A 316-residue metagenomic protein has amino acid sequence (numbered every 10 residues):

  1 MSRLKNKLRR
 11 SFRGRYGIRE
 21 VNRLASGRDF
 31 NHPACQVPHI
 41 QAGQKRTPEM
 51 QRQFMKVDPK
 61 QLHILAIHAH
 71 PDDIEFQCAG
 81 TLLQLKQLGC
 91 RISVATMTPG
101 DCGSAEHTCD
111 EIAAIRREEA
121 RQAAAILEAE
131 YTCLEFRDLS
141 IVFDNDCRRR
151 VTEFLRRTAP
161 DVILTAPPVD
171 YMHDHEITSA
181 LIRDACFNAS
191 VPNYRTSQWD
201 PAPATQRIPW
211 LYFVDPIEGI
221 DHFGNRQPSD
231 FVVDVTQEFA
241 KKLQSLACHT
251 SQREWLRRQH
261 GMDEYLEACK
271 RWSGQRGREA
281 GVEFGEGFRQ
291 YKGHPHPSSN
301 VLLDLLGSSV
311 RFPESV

Functional and structural regions predicted by a protein language model:
R3-E20: Membrane-proximal basic amphipathic "stem/tether" segments
N6-L8, R23, H32, R46: N-terminal cationic leader/targeting segments used for protein routing and processing
L8, R46, M50-L65, D144-V316: Metal-dependent de-N-acetylase/amidase catalytic core
Y16-I18, H32, R46, Q51: Short, positively charged and aromatic/hydrophobic N-terminal segments
G27-D29: Intrinsic low-complexity, disordered N-terminal segments enriched in polar/charged/small residues
R46-T158, R289, V301-G307: Active-site rim/loop-helix segments in enzyme catalytic domains that contact anionic ligands
